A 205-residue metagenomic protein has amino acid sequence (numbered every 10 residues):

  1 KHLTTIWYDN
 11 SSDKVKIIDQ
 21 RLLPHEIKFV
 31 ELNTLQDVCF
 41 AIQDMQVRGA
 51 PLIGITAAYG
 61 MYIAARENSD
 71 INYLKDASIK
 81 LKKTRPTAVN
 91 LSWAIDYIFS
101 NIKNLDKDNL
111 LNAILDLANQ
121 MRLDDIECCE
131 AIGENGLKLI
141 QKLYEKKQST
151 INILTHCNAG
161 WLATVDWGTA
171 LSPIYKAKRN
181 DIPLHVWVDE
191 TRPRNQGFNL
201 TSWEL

Functional and structural regions predicted by a protein language model:
K1-Q36: Positively charged, low-complexity intrinsically disordered leader regions
L22-L23, D37, G160, P193: Short, glycine-/Ser/Thr-/acidic-enriched flexible segments
V30-Q46, I151-T155: Short, hydrophobic/aliphatic alpha-helical segments
Q46-E204: N-terminal active-site beta-alpha-beta segment that forms phosphate/nucleotide-binding and substrate-recognition loops
